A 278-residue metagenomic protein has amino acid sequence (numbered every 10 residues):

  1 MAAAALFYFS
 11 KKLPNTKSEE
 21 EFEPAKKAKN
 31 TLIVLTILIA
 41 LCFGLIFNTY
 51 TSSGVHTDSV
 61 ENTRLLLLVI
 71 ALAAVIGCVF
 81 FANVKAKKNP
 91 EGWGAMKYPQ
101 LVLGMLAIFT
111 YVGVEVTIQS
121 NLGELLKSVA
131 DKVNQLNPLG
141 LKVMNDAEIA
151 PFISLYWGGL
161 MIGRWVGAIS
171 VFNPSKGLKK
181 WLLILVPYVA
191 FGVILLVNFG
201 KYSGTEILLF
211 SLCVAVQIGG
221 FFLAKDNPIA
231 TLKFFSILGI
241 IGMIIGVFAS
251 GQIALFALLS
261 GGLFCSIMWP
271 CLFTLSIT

Functional and structural regions predicted by a protein language model:
A2-E21, L35-G54, L68-A86, F221: C-terminal membrane-cytosol helix-exit motif in multi-pass small-molecule transporters
T36-L67, G94-G163, V193-Y202: Extracytoplasmic gate region of multi-pass secondary transporters
A107-I108, V112, M243, L258-S266: Helical-face signature of the major facilitator-like transporter fold
L122, S266-T278: Intracellular juxtamembrane helix-capping segments at the cytosolic ends of symmetry-related transmembrane helices
I162-K180, L196-G204, I218-P228: Helix-to-loop junctions at the C-terminal end of transmembrane segments in multipass secondary transporters
K180-A190, T231-I244: Structural signature of the two symmetry-related core transmembrane helices
N198-I207, D226-N227, V247-A257: Helix-loop junctions at membrane interfaces in 12-TM secondary transporters
I207-A215, I253-W269: Hydrophobic core of transmembrane alpha-helices in multi-pass small-molecule transporters, especially MFS/SLC-type
